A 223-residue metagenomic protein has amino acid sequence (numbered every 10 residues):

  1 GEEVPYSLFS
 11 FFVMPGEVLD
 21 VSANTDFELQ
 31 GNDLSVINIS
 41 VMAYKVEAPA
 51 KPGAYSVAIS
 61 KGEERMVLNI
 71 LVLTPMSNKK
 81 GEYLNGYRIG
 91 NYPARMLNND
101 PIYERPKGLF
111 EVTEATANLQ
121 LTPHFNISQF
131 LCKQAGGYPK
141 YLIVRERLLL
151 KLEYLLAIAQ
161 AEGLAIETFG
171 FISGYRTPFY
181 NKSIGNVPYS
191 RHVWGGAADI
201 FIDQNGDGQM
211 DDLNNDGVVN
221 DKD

Functional and structural regions predicted by a protein language model:
G1-K80: Beta-strand-enriched, solvent-exposed domains that form extended recognition/catalytic surfaces
L8-V13, L29, V46, V57 (+6 more regions): Intrinsically disordered, low-complexity regions enriched in small/polar residues
N69-K107: Long, contiguous juxta-domain segments that are non-catalytic but functionally important
Y92-D223: Cell-envelope/glycan interface and biosynthesis
